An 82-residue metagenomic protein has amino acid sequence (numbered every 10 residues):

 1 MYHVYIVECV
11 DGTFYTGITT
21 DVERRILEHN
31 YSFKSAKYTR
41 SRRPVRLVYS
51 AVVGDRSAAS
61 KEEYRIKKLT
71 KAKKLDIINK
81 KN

Functional and structural regions predicted by a protein language model:
M1-K34, R40-V53, S57-K67, A72-N82: GIY-YIG nuclease catalytic motif and its immediate N-terminal context
